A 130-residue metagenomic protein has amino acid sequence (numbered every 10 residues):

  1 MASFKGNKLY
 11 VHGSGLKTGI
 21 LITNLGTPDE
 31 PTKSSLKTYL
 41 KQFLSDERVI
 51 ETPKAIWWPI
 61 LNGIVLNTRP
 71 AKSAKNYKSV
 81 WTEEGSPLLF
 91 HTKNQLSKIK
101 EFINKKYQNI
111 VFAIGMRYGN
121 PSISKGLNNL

Functional and structural regions predicted by a protein language model:
A2-L130: Active-site-proximal alpha-helix that buttresses catalytic centers in soluble enzyme cores
